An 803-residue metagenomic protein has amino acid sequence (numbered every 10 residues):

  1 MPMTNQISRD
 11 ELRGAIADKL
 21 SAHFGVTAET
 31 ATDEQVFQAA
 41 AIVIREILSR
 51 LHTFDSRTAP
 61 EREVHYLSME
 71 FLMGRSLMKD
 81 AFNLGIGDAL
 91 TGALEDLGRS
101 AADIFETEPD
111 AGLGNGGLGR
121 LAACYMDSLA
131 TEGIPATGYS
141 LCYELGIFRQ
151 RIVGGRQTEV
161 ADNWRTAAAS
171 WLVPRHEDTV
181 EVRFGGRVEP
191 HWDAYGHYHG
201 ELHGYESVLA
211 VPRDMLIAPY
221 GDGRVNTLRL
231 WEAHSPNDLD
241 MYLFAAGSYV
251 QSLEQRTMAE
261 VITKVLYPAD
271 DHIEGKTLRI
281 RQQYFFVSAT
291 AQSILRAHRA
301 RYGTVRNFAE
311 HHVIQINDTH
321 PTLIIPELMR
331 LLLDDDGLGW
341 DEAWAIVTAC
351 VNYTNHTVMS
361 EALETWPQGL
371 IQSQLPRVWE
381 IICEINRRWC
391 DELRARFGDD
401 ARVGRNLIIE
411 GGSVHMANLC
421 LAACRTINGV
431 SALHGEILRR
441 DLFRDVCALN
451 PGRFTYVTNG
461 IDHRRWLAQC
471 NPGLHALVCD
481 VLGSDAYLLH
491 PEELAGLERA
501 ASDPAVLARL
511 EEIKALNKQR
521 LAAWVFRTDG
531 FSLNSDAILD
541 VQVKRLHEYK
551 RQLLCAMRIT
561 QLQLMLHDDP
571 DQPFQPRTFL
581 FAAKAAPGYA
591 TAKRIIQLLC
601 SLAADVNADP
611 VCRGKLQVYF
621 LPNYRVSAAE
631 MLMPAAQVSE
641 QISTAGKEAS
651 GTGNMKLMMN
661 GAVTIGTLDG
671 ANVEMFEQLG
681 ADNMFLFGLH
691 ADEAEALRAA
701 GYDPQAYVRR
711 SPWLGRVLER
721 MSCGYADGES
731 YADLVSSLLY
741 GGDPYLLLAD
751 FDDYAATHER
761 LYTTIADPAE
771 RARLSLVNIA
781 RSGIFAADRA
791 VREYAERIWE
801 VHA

Functional and structural regions predicted by a protein language model:
M1-A803: A conserved ligand/cofactor-binding region detector
